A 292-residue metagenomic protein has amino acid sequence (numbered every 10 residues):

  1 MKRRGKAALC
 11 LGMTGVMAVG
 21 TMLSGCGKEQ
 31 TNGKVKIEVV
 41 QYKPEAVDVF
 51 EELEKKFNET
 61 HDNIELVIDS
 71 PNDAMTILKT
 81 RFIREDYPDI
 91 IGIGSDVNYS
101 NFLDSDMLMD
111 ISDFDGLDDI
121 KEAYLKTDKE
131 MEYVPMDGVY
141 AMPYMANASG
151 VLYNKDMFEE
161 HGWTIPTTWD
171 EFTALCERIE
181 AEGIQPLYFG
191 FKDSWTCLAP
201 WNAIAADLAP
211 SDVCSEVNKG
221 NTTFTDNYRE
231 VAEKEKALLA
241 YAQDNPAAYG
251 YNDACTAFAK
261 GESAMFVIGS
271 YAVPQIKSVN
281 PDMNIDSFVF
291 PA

Functional and structural regions predicted by a protein language model:
M1-E38, E59: Short, low-complexity disordered leader/linker segments with a strong preference for bacterial N-terminal type II
G33-P44, I64-D69, I90, Y140 (+1 more regions): Short, well-ordered beta-strand elements
V40, S100, E233-A292: Extracytoplasmic/periplasmic substrate-binding proteins
K56-Y124, D156, E160-T167, A264-M265: Extracytoplasmic "Venus flytrap"/periplasmic binding protein-like
G94-S149, T173, A199-N202, N227: Hinge/lid segment of periplasmic solute-binding proteins
S112-Y124, L208-E230, S278-V279, A292: Short, solvent-exposed loop/beta-turn-alpha elements that line the ligand-binding surface or hinge of extracytoplasmic
V134-Y144, S149, T173-G220, S263: Extracytoplasmic/periplasmic solute-binding protein
C176-R178, N218-A247: Glycine-centered hinge/linker elements that transmit conformational signals in sensory and ligand-binding systems
